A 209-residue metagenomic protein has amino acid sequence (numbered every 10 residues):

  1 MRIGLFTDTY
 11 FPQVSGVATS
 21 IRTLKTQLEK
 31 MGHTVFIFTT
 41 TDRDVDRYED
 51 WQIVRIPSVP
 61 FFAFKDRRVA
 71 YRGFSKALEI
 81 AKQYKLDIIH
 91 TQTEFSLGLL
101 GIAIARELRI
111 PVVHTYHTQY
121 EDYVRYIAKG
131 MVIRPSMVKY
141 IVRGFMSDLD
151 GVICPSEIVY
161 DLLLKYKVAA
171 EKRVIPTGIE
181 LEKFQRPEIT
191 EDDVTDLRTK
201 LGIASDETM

Functional and structural regions predicted by a protein language model:
M1-P57, A81: N-terminal subdomain of nucleotide-sugar transferases
R2, I203-M209: Charged active-site motifs of nucleotide-sugar-dependent glycosyltransferases
R2, T34-F36, P111, G151 (+1 more regions): Residues at the starts of beta-strands that form the adenosine-phosphate
I3, I88, A103-V124, I153: Active-site proximal beta-strand in glycosyltransferases
T39, V54-P57, P135, K139-T195 (+1 more regions): Donor nucleotide-sugar binding/catalytic pocket of nucleotide-sugar-dependent glycosyltransferases
R43, S96, I158-Y160: Alpha-helix capping/helix-boundary segments
F62-I88, L97-A103, E107, S136 (+1 more regions): An amphipathic, basic-hydrophobic alpha-helix
Q92-L97, Y116: Short His-centered aromatic/hydrophobic patch
